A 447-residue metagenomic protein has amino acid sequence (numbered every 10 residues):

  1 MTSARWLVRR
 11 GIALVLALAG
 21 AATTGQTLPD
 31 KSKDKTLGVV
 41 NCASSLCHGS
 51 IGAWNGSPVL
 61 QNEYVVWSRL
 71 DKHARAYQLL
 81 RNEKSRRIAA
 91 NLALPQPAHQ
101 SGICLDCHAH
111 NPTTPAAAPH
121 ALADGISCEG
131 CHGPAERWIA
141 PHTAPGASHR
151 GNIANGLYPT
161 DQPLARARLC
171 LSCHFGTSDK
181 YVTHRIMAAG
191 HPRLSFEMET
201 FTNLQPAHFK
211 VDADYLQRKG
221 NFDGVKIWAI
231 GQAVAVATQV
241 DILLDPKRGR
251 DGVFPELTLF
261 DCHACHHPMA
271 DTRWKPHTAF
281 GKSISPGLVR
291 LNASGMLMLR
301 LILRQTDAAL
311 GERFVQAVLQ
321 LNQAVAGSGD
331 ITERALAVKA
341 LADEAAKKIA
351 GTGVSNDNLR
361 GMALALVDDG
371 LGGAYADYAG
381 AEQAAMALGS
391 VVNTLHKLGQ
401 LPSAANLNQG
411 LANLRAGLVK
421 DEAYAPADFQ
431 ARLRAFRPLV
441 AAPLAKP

Functional and structural regions predicted by a protein language model:
T2-L14: Bacterial N-terminal signal peptides that target proteins for export
A19-T24: N-terminal signal peptide c-region/cleavage motif recognized by signal peptidases
T27-P29, I51-A90, P119-S127, P134-E382: Primarily the internal scaffold of c-type cytochrome electron-transfer domains, especially repeated/multiheme c-type
T27-S45, G49: Short N-terminal segments immediately surrounding and downstream of signal-peptide cleavage
V39, S44, A109, G125 (+2 more regions): Aromatic-flanked redox-active Cys/Sec active sites in thiol-based oxidoreductases, especially the WC-centered
V40-H48, L105, E129, L171 (+1 more regions): Cys/His/Pro-rich metal-binding microdomains
A90-E129: Post-signal peptide N-terminal segment of secreted/secretory-pathway proteins
D369-P447: A cross-kingdom marker for long, charged
